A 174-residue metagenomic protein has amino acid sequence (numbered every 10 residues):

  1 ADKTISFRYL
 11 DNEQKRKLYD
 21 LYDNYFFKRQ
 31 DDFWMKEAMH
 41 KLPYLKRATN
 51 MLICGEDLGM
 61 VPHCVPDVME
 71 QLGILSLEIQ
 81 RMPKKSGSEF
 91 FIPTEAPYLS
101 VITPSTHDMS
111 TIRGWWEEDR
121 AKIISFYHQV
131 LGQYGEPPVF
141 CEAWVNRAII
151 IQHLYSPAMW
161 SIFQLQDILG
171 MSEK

Functional and structural regions predicted by a protein language model:
A1-K174: Catalytic cores of glycan-processing enzymes that make or break glycosidic bonds
